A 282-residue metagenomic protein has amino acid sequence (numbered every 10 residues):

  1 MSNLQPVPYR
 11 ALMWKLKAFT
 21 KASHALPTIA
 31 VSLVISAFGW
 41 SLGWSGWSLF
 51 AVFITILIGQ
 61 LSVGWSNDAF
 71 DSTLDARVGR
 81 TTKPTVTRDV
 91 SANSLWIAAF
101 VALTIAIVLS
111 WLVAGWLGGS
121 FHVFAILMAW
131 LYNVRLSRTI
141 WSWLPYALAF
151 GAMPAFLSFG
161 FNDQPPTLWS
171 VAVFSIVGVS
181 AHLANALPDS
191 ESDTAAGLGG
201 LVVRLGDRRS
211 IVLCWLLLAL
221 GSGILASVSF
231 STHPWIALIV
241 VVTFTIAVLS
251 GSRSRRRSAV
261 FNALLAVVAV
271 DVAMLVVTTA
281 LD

Functional and structural regions predicted by a protein language model:
P8-W14, R209, H233-D282: Extended hydrophobic alpha-helices typical of membrane-associated regions
Y9-T20, P84-P166, A247-G251: Intramembrane alpha-helical segments
I29-F70, G119-W130, Q164-A184: Membrane-embedded alpha-helical segments that form the functional core of polytopic membrane enzymes, especially those
V31-F38, L144-F161, V203-D207, N262-T279: Small-residue-rich segments of transmembrane alpha-helices in multi-pass membrane proteins, especially helix faces
S36-I54, I105-S120, P154-A172, I224-P234 (+1 more regions): Helix-coil boundary and interhelical linker segments in multi-pass alpha-helical membrane proteins
S41-S48, Y146-T194, R208-V212, L217-L220: Functional transmembrane core segments of multi-pass inner-membrane proteins
T55-V86, V177-L201, D207: Acidic (Asp/Glu-rich) catalytic motifs at the cytosolic membrane interface
S72-G118, H122, L198-T232: Multi-pass membrane catalytic core of lipid/isoprenoid biosynthesis enzymes
